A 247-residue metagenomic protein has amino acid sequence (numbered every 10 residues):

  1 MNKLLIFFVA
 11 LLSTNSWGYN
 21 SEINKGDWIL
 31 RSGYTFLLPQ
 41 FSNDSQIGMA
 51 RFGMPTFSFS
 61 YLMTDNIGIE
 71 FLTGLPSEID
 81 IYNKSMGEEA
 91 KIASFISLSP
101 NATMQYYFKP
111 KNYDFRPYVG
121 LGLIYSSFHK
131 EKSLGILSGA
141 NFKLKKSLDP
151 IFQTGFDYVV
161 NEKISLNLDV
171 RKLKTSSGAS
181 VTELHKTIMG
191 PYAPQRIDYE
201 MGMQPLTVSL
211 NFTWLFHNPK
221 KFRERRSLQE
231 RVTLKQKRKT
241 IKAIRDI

Functional and structural regions predicted by a protein language model:
L4-L12: Sec-dependent N-terminal signal peptides
W17-S60, T207-F222, K242-I247: Short glycine/proline- and aromatic-enriched beta-strand/turn motifs that initiate or cap beta-hairpins
Y19-D27, N66, K109-R116, V160-K163 (+1 more regions): Short loop/turn motifs that connect adjacent beta-strands in outer-membrane beta-barrel proteins
G26, R51-P55, S94-P100, F115 (+3 more regions): Residues that define the transmembrane beta-barrel architecture of outer-membrane proteins
L30-F36, F71-L75, V119-Y125, F156 (+3 more regions): Transmembrane beta-barrel strands of outer-membrane/channel proteins
F41-A50, D80-E88, H129-S138, A179-K186: Outer-membrane beta-barrel translocator domains and adjoining extracellular loop/strand segments of Gram-negative
Y61-G135, M203-F216: Gram-negative (and chloroplast) outer-membrane scaffold detector with strong preference for beta-barrel transmembrane
E78-Y82, S94, N161-I247: Predominantly the C-terminal beta-signal and adjacent terminal strand-loop region of outer-membrane beta-barrel
